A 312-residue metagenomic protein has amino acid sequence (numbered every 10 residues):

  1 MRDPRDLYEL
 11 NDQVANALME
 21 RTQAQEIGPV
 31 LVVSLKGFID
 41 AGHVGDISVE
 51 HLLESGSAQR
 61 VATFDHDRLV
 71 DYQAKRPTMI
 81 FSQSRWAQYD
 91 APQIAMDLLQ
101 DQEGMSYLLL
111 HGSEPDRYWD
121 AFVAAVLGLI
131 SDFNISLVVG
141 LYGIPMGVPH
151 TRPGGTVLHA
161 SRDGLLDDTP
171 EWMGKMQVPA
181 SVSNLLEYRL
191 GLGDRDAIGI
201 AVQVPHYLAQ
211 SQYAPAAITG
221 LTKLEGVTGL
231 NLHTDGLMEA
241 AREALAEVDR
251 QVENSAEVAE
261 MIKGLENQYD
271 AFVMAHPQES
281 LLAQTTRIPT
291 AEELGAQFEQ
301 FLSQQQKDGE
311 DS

Functional and structural regions predicted by a protein language model:
R2-G112: N-terminal short beta-loop-beta anion/metal-coordinating cradle
V33-S34, H111-G112, G140-Y142, A201-Q203: Short beta-strand segments
H43-I47, R117, A121, Q177 (+5 more regions): Conserved active-site and cofactor/substrate-binding residues in soluble primary-metabolism enzymes
M105, S113-G164, L186: Internal, conserved structured core segments that host functional sites
L108-E114, D168-W172: Short acidic, glycine/Ser/Thr-rich loop/turn "cap" segments at secondary-structure junctions
G147-V227, N231: Catalytic cores of processing enzymes, dominated by hydrolases/peptidases, characterized by acidic/His-rich
L208-S312: A conserved C-terminal secondary-structure "cap"
